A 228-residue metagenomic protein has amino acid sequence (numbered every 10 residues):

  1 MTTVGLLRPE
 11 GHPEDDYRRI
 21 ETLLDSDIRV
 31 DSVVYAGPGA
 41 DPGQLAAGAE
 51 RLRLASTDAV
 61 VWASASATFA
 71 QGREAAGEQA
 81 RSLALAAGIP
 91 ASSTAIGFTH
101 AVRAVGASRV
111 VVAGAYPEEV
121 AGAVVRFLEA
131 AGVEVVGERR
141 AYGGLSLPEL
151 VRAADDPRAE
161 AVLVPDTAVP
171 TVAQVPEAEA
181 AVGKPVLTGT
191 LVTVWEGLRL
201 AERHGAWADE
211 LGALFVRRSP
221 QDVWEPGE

Functional and structural regions predicted by a protein language model:
M1-A47, Y116-S146: N-terminal glycine-rich anion-binding loop in soluble enzyme alpha/beta folds
L7, D58-S64, V111-V112, A159-T167: Periplasmic-binding protein-like
G43-S56, L147-A159: Short, well-structured alpha-helical segments in soluble
A49-I96, H100: Glycine/small-residue-rich loop that forms an oxyanion/phosphate-binding "nest" at active or ligand-binding sites
Q79-Y142, F215, S219-E225: Conserved beta-alpha
G144-V182, V194: Hydrophobic alpha-helical
T188-E228: C-terminal functional extensions of proteins
